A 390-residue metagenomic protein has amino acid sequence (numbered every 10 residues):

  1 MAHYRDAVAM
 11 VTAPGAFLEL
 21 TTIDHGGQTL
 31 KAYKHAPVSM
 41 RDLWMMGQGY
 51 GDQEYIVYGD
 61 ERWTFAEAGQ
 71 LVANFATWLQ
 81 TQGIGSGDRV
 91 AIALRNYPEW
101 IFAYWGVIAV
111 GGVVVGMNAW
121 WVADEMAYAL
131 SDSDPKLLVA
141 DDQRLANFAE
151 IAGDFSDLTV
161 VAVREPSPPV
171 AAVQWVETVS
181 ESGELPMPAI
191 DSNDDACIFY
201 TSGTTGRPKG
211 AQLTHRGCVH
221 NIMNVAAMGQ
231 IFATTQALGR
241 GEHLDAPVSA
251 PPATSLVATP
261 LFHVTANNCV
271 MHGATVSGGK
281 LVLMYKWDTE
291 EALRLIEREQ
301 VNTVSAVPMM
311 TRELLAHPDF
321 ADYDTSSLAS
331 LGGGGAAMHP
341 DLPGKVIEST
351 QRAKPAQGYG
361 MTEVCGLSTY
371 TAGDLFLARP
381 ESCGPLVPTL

Functional and structural regions predicted by a protein language model:
L18-H25, R41-T64: AMP-dependent adenylate-forming
A32-A36, D52-Y97, I101-W105, V122-A127: Conserved AMP-binding/adenylate-forming core of the ANL superfamily
D60, A146-S192, R207, V219: ANL superfamily adenylate-forming
T64-A66, A196-Q236: Conserved AMP-binding A3 loop
A76, R89, R95-V115, A119-A123 (+4 more regions): A short helix-loop-beta submotif of the ANL/AMP-binding
S182-Y200, R207, A246-T254: Conserved pre-ATP/AMP-binding loop-to-beta segment of ANL
V219-A258, F262-N302, H317: Conserved AMP-binding/adenylation subdomain of ANL enzymes
V276-G279, V301-A306, L315-A378: Gly/Ser/Thr-rich phosphate-binding loop
